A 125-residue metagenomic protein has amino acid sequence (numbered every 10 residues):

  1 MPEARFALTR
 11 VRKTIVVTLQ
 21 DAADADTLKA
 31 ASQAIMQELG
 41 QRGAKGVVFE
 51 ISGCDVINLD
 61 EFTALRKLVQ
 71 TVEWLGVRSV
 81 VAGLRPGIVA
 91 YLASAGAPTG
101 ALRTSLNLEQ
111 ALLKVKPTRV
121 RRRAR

Functional and structural regions predicted by a protein language model:
P2-S32: STAS-typified acidic loop motif
A7-R10, Q37-Q41: Short, conserved, surface-exposed binding loops centered on an aromatic residue
L28-Q33, F62, R66: Short, well-ordered alpha-helical scaffold segments within catalytic/effector domains
Q33-M36, R42-A44, G76, R119-A124: TF dimerization/oligomerization helices and their adjacent regulatory segments
L39, L68, L113-V115: Catalytic cores of nucleotide-enabled group-transfer and carboxylate-activating enzymes in metabolic and assembly-line
Q41-K45, F49-P98: Amphipathic alpha-helical interaction surfaces in cytosolic regulatory modules
G100-A111: Short acidic-hydrophobic, aromatic-tinged amphipathic segments that line or gate anion-handling sites
E109-R125: A cross-taxonomic marker for long C-terminal extensions/tails that follow the last structured domain
